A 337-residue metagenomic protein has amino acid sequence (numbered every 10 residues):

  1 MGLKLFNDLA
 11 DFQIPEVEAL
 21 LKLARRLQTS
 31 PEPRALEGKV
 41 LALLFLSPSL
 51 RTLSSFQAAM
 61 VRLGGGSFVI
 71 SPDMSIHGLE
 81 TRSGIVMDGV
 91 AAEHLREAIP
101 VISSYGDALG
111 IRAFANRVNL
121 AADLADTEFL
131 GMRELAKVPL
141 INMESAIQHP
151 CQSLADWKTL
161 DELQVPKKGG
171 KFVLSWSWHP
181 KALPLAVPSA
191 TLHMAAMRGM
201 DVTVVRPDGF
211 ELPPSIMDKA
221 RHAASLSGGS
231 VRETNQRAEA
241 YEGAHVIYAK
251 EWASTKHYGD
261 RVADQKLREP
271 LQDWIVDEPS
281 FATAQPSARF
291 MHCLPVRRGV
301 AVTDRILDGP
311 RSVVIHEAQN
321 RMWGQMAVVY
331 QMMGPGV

Functional and structural regions predicted by a protein language model:
M1-A58, D73, Q148: Positively charged, low-complexity intrinsically disordered leader regions
V40, F45-S104: Active-site cofactor/substrate anionic-group-binding motifs, chiefly glycine- and Lys/Arg-rich phosphate-binding loops
L46-F68, D161-K250, K256: Glycine-rich phosphate/diphosphate-binding loop of Rossmann-like nucleotide-binding domains
R96-P100, G110-M194, H292: Anion-binding alpha/beta catalytic cores of soluble intermediary-metabolism enzymes, centered on
A121-N142, G259-T283, P310-R311: A short, gly/pro- and small-residue-rich
H222-R305: Rossmann-like adenosine-cofactor binding region
S287-A288, C293-V337: Adenosine-phosphate binding glycine-rich loop
